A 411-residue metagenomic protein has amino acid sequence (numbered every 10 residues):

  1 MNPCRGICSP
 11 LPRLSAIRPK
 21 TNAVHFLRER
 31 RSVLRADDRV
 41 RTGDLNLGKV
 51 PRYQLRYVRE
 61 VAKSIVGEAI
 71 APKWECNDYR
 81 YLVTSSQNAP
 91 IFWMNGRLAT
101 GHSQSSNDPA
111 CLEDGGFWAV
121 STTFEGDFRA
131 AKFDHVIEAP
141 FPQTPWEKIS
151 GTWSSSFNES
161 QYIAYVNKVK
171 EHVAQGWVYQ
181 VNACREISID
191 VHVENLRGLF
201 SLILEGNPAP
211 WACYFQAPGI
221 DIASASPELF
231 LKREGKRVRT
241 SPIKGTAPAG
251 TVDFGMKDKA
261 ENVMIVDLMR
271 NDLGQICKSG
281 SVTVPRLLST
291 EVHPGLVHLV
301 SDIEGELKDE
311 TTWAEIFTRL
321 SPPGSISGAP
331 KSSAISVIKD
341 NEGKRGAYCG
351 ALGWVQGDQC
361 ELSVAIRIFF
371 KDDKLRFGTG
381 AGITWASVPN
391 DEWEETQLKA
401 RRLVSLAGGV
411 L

Functional and structural regions predicted by a protein language model:
M1-K20, H25, S32, A62-Y79: N-terminal, intrinsically disordered charge-dense segments
F26, Y53, Y57, Y79-Y81: Aromatic (phenylalanine/tyrosine) cluster motif
L45-L55, G126: Extracellular interaction modules
W74-L411: Extended alpha-helical targeting/anchoring segments, especially N-terminal organellar/secretory targeting helices
